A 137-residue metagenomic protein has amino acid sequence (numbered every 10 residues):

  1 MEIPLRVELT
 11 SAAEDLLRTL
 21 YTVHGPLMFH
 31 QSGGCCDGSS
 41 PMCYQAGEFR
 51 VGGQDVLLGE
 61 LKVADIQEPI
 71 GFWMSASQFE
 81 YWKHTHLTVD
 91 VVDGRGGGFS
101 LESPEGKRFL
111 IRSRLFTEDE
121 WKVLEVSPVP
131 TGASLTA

Functional and structural regions predicted by a protein language model:
M1-A137: Domain-level signature for proteins that mediate thiol-based redox and metal-cofactor handling
